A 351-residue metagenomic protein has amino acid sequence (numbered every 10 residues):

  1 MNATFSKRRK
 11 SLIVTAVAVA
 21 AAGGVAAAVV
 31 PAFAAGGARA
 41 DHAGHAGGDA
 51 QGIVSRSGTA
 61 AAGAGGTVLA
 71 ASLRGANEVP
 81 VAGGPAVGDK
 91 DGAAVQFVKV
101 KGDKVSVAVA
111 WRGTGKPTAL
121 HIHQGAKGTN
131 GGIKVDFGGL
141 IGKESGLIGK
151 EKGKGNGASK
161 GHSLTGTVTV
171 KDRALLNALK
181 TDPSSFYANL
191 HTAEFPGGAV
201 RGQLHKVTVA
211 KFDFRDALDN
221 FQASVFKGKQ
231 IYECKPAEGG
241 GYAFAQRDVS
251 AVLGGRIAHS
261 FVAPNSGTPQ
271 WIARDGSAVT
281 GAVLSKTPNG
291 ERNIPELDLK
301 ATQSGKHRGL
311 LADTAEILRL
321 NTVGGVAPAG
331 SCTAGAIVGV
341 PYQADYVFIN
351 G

Functional and structural regions predicted by a protein language model:
N2-L120, Q124-E238, Y342: Metal-centered catalytic cores of metalloenzymes
V209-I231, E238-G351: Primary mode marks residue(s) on the alpha4-beta5-alpha5 output face of response regulator receiver
